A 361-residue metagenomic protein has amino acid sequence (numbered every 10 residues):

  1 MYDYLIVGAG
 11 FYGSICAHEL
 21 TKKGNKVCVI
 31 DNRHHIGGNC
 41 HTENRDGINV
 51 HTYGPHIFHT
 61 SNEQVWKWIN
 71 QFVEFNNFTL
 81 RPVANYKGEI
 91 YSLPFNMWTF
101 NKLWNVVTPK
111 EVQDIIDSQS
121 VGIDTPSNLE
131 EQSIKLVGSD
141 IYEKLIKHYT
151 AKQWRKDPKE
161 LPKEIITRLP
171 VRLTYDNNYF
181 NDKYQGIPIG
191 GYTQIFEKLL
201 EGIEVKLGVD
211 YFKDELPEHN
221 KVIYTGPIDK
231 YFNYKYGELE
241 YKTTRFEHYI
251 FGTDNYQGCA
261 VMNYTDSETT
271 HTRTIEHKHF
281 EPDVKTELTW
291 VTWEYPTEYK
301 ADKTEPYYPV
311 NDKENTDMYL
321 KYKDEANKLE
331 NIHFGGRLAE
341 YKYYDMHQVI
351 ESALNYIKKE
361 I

Functional and structural regions predicted by a protein language model:
Y2, G24, I203, E218-N220 (+1 more regions): Short, well-ordered alpha-helix to beta-strand connector turns
Y2-V29, I357: N-terminal Rossmann-like FAD-binding beta1-loop-alpha1 element of flavoenzymes
F11-Y12, H34-H35, W98, A151-K152 (+5 more regions): Short, solvent-exposed loop/turn segments at secondary-structure junctions
T21-D46: Glycine-rich FAD pyrophosphate-binding loop
N44-T52, N177-Y179: Short glycine/proline- and charge-enriched loop/turn segments that cap or connect secondary-structure elements
P55-E89: N-terminal FAD cofactor-binding segment of flavoenzymes
A84-K221, T225, D229-F232: Active-site/ligand-binding neighborhood in enzyme catalytic cores
H219-N220, K230-E360: C-terminal segments that line or cap access tunnels to active or ligand-binding sites in enzymes and enzyme-associated
